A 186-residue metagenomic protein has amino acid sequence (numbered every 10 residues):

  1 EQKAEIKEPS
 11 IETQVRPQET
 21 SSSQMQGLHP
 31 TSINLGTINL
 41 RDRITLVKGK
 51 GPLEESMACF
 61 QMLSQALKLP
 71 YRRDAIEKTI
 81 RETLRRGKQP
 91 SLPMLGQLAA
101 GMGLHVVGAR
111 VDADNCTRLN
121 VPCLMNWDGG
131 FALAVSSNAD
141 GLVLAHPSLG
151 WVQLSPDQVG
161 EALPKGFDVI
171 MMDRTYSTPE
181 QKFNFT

Functional and structural regions predicted by a protein language model:
K7-I38, M57, R81-P90, C116-T186: Noncatalytic regulatory segments and standalone regulatory/sensor domains
S21-G108: Cysteine-nucleophile protease catalytic domains, especially the papain-like/related folds used in DUB/UBL proteases
L104-L119: A short, surface-exposed loop/turn module that caps and links secondary-structure elements
